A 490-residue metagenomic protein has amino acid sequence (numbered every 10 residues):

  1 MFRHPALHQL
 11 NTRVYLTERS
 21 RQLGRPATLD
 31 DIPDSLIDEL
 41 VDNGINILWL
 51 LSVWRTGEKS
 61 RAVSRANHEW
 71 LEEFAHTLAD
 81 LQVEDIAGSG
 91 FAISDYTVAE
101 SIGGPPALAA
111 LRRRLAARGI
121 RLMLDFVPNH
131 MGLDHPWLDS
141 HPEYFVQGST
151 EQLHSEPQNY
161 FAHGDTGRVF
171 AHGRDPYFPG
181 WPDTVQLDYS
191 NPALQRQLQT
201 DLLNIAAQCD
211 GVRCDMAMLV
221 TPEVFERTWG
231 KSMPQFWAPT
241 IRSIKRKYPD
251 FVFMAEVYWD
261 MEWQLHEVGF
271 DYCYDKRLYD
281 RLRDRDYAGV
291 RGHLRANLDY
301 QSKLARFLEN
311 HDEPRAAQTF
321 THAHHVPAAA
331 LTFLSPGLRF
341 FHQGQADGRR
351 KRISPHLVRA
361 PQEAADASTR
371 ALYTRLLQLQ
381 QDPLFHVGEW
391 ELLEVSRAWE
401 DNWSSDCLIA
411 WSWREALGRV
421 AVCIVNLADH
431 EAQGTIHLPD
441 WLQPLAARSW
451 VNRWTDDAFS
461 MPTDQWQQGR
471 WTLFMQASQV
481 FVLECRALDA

Functional and structural regions predicted by a protein language model:
M1-A490: Active-site and adjacent substrate-binding regions of carbohydrate-active enzymes
